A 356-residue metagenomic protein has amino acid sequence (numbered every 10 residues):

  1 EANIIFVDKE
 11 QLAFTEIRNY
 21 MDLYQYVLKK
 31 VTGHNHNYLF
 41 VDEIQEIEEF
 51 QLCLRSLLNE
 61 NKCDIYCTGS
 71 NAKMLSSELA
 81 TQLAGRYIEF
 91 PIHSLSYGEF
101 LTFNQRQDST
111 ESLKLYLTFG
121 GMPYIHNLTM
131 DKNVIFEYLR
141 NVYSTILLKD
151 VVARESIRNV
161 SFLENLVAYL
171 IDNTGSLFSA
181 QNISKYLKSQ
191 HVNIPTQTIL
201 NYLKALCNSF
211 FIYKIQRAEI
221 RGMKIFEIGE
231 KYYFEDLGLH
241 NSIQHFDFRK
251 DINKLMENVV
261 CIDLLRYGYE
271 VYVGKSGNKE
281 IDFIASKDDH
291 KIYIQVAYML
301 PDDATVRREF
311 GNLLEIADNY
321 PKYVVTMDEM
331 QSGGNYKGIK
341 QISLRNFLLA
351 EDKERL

Functional and structural regions predicted by a protein language model:
I5-N37: Short glycine-rich substrate-engagement loop in P-loop NTPases that contacts/grips substrate
E16-R18, I44-L54, S77-E78: Conserved ATPase-coupling elements of RecA-like P-loop NTPase cores
T32-F50: Conserved P-loop NTPase "ATPase switch" module shared by AAA+ and STAND
Q51-C67, A80-T81: Conserved catalytic/switch belt of AAA+ P-loop NTPases
S70-A72, S77-L177, Y213: Interdomain motor-coupling "hinge/lid" segment immediately C-terminal to the ATP-binding subdomain of NTP-driven enzymes
K132-K291: Accessory nucleic acid-recognition modules appended to NTPase machines
K291-P301: Active-site ExK catalytic segment of metal-dependent nucleases
E329-L356: Domain-level recognition of nuclease-like catalytic cores that cleave nucleotide substrates
